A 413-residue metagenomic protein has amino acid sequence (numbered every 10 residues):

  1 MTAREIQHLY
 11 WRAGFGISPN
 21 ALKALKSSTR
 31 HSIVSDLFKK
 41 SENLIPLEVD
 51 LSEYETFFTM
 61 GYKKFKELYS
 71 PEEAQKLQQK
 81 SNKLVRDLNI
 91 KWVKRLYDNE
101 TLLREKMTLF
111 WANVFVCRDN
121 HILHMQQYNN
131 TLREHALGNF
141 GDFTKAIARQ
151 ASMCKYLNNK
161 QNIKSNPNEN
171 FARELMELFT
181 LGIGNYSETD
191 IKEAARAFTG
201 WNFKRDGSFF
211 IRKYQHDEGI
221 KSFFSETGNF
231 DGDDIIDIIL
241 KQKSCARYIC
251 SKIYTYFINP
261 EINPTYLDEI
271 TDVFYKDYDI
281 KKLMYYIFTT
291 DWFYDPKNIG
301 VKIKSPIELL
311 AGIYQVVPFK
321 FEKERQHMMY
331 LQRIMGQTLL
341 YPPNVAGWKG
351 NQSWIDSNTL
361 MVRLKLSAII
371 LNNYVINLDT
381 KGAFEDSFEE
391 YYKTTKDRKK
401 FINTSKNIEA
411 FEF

Functional and structural regions predicted by a protein language model:
M1-E5, D98-L103, Y186, I239-C245 (+1 more regions): Structural motif
T2-L47, R149-M153, N162, E177 (+3 more regions): Cell-wall polysaccharide-cleaving catalytic domain and substrate-binding groove, primarily in peptidoglycan/chitin
E5-L9, F58-T59, K63-K64, S165-E169: Short, compositionally biased low-complexity segments
Q7-A21, Q242, C250-K276, Y285-F413: Flexible, low-complexity segments enriched for small/polar residues
F15, S27, T101-L102, L137 (+2 more regions): Alpha-helix boundary/capping and short turn/kink residues
A21-Q126, T131-E134: N-terminal accessory alpha/beta regions
L88, M125-P318: Active-site substrate-binding loop specific to GH73 endo-beta-N-acetylglucosaminidase modules in bacterial autolysins
